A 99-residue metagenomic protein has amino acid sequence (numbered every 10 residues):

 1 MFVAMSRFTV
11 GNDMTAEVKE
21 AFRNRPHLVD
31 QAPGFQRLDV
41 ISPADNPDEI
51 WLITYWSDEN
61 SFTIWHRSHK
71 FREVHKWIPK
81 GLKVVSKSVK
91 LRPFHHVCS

Functional and structural regions predicted by a protein language model:
F2, D39-D48, K76-S99: Glycine-rich beta-strand-turn "strand-cap" elements at beta-sheet edges
V3-F8, D39-S68: Short, well-ordered beta-strand segments in beta-rich or mixed alpha/beta enzyme and ligand-binding folds
T9-V18: Short, surface-exposed ligand-recognition loops at beta-strand->loop->(often short) alpha-helix junctions that present
M14-T15, P26-L28, V40-S42: Intrinsically disordered, low-complexity segments enriched in polar/charged residues with Gly/Pro, especially when
A21-F22: Hydrophobic alpha-helical membrane-association signature
H27-P33, Y55-V89: An amphipathic, aromatic/His-enriched active-site/gating alpha helix that lines ligand/cofactor pockets
